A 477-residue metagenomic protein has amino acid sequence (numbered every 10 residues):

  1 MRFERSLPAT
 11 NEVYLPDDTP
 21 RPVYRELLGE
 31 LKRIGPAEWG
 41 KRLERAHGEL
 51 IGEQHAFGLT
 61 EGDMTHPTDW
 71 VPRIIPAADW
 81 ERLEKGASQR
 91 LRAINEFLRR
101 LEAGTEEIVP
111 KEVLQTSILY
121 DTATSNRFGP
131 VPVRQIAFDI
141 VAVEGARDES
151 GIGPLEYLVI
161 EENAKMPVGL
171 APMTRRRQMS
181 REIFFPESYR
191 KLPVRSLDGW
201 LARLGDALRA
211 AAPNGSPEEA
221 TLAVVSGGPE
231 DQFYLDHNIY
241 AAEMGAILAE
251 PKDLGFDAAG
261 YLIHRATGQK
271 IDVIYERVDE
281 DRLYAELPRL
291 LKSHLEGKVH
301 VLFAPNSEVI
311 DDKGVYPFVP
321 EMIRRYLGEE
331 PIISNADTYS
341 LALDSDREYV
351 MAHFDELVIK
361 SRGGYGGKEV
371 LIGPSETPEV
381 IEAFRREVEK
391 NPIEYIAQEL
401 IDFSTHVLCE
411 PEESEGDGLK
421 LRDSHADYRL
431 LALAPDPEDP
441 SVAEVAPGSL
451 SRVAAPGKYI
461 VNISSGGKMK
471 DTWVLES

Functional and structural regions predicted by a protein language model:
M1-S477: Preference for protein termini
